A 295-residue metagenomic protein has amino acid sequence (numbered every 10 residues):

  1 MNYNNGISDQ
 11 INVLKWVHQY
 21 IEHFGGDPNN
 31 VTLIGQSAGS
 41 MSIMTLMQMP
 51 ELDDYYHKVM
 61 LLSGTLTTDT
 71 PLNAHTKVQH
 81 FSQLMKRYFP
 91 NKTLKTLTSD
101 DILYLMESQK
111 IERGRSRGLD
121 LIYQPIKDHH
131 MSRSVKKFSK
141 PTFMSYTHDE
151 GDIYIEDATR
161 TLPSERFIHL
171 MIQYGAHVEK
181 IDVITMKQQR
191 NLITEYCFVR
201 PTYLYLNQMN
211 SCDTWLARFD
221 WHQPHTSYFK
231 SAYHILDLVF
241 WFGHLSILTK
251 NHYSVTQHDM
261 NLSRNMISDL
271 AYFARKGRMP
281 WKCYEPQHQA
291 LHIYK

Functional and structural regions predicted by a protein language model:
N2-H23, Q79: Alpha/beta-hydrolase active-site loop
K15, Q19, D53, K58 (+2 more regions): Substrate-access "cap/lid" subdomains that shape and gate the entrance to catalytic or ligand-binding pockets
V17, F24-S37: Alpha/beta-hydrolase fold nucleophile elbow
N30-I34, H57-L62, P141-S145, W215-R218 (+1 more regions): Structural recognition of the beta-strand scaffold that forms the well-ordered cores of secreted hydrolase catalytic
S40-L52: Short glycine-enriched nucleophile-adjacent loop and the immediately C-terminal alpha-helix near the catalytic center
T142, E156, R200-Y203, N207-K295: Mobile gating loops/cap/lid regions near enzyme active sites that modulate substrate access
E156-I172, Q287-A290: Short Gly/aromatic-enriched secondary-structure transition segments
Q173-Q208, T214-W221: Alpha/beta-hydrolase fold catalytic core
